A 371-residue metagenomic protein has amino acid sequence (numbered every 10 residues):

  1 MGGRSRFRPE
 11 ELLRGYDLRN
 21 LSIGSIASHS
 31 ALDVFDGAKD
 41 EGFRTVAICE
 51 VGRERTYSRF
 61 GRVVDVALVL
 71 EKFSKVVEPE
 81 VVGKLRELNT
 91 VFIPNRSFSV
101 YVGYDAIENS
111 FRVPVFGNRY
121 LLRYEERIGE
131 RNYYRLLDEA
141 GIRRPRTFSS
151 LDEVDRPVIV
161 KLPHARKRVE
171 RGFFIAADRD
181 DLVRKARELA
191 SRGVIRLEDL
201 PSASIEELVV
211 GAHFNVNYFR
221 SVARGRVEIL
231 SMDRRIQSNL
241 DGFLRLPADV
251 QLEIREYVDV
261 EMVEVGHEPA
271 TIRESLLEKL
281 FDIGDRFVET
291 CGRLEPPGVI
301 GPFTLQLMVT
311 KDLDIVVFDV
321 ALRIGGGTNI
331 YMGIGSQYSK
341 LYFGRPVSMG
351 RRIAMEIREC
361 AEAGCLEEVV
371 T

Functional and structural regions predicted by a protein language model:
M1-L12: Positively charged, low-complexity intrinsically disordered leader regions
E10-A47: A short, flexible N-terminal coil/short beta segment enriched in small residues
A31-D36, R55-T56, R168: Short N-terminal binding/cap micro-motifs at the start of the first secondary-structure element
T45-V46, R144, A203: Hydrophobic anchor at the start of a short beta-strand that flanks the dinucleotide cofactor-binding loop
E50-K167: Conserved N-proximal alpha/beta basic substrate-recognition cap immediately N-terminal to, or forming the N-lobe
D155-A176, V194-G211: ATP-grasp fold ATP-binding core
D180, R184-V260, H267-F287, G292-V299 (+1 more regions): Phosphate-binding site of ATP-dependent enzymes
E268-T371: ATP-dependent carboxylate activation and anion-phosphoryl transfer catalytic cores that bind Mg-ATP to form
